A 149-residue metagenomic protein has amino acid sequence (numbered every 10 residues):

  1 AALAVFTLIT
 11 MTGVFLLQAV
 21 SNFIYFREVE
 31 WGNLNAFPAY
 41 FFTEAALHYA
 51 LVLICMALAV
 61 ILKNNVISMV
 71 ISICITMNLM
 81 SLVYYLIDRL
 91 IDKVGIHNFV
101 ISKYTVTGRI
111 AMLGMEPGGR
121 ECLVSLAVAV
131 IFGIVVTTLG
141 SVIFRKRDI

Functional and structural regions predicted by a protein language model:
A2-N65, S81, G108-V124, V128: Secretory targeting signals
W31, M69-I143: Terminal transmembrane helical anchor/hairpin motif
F144-I149: Short cytosolic juxtamembrane segments of multi-pass membrane proteins
